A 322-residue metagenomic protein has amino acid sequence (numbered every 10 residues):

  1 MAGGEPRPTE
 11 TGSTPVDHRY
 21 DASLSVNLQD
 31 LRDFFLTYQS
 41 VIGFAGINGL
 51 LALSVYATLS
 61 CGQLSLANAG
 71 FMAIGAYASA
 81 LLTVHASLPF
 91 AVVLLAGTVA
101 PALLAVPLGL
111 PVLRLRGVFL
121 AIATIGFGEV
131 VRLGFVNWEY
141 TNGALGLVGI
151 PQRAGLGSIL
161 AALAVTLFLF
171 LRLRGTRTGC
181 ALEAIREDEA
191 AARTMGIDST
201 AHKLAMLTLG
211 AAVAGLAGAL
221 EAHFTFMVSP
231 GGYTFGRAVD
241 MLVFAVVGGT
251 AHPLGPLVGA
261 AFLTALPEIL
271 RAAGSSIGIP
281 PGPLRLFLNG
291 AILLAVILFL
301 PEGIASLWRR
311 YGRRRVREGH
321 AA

Functional and structural regions predicted by a protein language model:
G3-G4, G12, G319: Residue-identity detector for glycine
P6-R7, H18: Short, low-complexity intrinsically disordered segments enriched in A/P/G/S/L with frequent Arg, especially at protein
G12-P15, F262: Local alpha-helix boundary/kink/capping signal
R19-A322: Transmembrane alpha-helices and adjacent helix-loop boundaries
